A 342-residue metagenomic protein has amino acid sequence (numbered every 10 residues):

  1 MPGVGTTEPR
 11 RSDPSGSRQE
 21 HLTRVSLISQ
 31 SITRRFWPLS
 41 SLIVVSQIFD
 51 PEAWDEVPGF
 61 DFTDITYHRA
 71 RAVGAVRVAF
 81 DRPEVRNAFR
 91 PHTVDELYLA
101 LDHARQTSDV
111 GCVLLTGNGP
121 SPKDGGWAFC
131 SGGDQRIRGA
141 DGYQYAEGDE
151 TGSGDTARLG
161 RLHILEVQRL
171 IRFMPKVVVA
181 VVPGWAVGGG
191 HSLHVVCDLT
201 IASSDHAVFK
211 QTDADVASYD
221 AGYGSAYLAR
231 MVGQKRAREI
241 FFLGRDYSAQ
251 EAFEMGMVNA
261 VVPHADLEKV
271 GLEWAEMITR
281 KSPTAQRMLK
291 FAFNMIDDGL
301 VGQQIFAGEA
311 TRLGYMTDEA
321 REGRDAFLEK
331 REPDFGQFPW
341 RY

Functional and structural regions predicted by a protein language model:
G3-G5, G16: Residue-identity detector for glycine
R10-R11, S15-R18, R24-S41: Low-acidity, Ser/Thr- and Arg-rich intrinsically disordered low-complexity segments
F36-K123: Conserved CoA-thioester-binding segment of acyl-CoA-metabolizing enzymes
V85, G117-V167, A217: Glycine- (often His-adjacent) and acidic-residue-rich active-site loop that binds/positions the CoA thioester
D124, A202-A207, V258-I305, R312 (+2 more regions): C-terminal long alpha-helix characteristic of the crotonase
E166-F173, V181, V187-F241, M255 (+2 more regions): CoA-thioester-processing core
L199, E239, L243-R245, E251 (+3 more regions): Well-ordered beta-strand positions
